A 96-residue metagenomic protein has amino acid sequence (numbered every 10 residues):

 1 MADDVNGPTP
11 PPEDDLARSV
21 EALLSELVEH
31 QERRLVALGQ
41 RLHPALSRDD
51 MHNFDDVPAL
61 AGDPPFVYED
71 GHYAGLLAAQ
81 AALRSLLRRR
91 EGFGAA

Functional and structural regions predicted by a protein language model:
M1-D4, V36, A59, Y68 (+2 more regions): Generic detector of intrinsically disordered, low-complexity, polar/charged segments
M1-P11, R88-A96: Short intrinsically disordered terminal tails
T9-Q40: Short, charge/polar-rich alpha-helical segments
P11-D15, S19, S47, N53 (+1 more regions): Serine/threonine-rich low-complexity intrinsically disordered regions
A17, E21-L24, V28, P58 (+3 more regions): Amphipathic alpha-helical coiled-coil segments and their boundaries
L35-L46, R84-G94: Long, hydrophobic, amphipathic alpha-helical segments used as structural scaffolds
V36-D63: Short E/K-rich amphipathic alpha-helical oligomerization segments
P64, Y68-A96: Short, compact, well-ordered microdomains
